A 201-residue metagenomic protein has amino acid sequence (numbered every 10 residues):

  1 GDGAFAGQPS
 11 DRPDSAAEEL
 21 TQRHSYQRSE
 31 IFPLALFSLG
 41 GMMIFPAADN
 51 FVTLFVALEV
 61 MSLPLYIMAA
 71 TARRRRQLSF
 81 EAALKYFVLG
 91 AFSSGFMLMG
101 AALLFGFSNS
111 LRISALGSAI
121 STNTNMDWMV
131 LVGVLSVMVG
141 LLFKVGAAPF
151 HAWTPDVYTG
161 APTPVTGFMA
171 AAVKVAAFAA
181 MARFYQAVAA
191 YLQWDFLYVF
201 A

Functional and structural regions predicted by a protein language model:
G1-A201: Alpha-helical transmembrane segments of multi-pass membrane proteins predominantly involved in bioenergetics
